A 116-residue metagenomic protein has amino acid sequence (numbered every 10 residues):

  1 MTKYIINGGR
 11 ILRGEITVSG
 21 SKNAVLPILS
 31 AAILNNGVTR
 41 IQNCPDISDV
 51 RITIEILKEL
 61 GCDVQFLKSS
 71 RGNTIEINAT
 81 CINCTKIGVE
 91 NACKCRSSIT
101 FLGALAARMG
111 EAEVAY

Functional and structural regions predicted by a protein language model:
M1-Y116: Short, structured segments at the rim of ligand-binding sites
